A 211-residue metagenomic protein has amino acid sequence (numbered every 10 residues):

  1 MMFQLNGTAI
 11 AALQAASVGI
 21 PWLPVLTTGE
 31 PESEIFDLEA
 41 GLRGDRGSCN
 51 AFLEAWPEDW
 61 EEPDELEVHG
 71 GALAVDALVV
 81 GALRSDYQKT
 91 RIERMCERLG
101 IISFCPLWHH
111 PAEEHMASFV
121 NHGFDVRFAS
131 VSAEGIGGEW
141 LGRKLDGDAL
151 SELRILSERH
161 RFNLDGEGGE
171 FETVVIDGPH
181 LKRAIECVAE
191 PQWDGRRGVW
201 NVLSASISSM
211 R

Functional and structural regions predicted by a protein language model:
M1-F128: ATP-dependent adenylation/nucleotidyltransferase module used to activate substrates
Q14-A16, I20, E54-L66, A72-A77 (+3 more regions): ATP/NTP-dependent adenylation/nucleotidyl-transfer catalytic domains that generate, transfer, or process NMP-activated
